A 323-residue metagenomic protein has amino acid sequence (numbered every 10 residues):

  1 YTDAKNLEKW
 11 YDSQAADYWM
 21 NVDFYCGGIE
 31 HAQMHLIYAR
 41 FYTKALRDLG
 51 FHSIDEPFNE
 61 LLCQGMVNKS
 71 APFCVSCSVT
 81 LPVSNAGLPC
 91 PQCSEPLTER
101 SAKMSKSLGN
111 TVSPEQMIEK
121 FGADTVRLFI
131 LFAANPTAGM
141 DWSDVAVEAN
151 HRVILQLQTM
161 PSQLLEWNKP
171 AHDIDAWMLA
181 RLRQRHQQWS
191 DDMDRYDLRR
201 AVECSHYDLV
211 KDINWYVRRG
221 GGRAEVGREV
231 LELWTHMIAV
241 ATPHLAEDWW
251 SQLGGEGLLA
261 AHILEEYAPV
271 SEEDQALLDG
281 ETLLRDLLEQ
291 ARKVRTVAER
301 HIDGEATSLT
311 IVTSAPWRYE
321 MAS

Functional and structural regions predicted by a protein language model:
Y1-C26, K106-G109: Active-site-adjacent "gating/activation" loops or surface patches in catalytic cores
Y1-E8, Q64-K69, E119-V126, T159 (+3 more regions): Glycine-rich, acidic and aromatic/proline-enriched surface loops and short helix-turn segments that act as binding
N21-A39: N-terminal catalytic cores of NTP/NDP-binding nucleotidyl/phosphoryl-transfer enzymes
L36, R40-L49: Alpha-helical support elements that line or immediately flank enzyme active sites and cofactor-binding pockets
F51-E60: Short, well-structured active-site flanking segments
L61-P72, A171-S190, E203-Y207, K211-Q290 (+2 more regions): Acidic, turn-prone loop/beta-hairpin segments
S70-F73, T80-A180: Catalytic adenosine-cofactor/nucleotide-binding cores of aminoacyl-tRNA synthetases and other
P269-V270, H301-S323: Short glycine-rich, basic-tinged beta-strand/loop micro-motifs
